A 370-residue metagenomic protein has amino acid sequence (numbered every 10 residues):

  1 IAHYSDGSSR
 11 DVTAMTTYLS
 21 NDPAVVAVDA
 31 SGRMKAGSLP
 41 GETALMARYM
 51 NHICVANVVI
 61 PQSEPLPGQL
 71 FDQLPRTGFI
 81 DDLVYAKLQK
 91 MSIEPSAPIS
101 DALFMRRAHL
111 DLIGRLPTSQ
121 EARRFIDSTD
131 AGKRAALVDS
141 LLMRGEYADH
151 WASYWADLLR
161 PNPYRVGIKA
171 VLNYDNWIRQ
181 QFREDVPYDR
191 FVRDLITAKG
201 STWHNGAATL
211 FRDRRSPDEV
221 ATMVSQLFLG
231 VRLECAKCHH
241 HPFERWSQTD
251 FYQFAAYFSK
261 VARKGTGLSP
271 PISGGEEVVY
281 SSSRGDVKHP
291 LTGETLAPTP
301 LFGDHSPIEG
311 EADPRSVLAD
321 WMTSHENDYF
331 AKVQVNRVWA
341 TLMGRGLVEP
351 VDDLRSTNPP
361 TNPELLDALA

Functional and structural regions predicted by a protein language model:
I1-S8, L45, V84: Beta-strand-rich structural segments
G7-S9, G32, G285, G293: Detector for glycine-centered tight turns/loop "hinges" at secondary-structure junctions
S8-A30: Change to "...patches in solvent-exposed regions of secreted, membrane-anchored, or virion-exposed structural
S9, I53-V55: Short, mixed charged/polar active-site loops that provide acid/base catalysis or chelate metal/phosphate cofactors
T16, G37-M46, A56-D304, A312-S316 (+1 more regions): Short, structured secondary-structure elements that scaffold catalytic or ligand/cofactor-binding regions
A30-S38: Short, hydrophobic beta-strand segments
R48-H52: Beta-strand-rich extracellular modules
H305-S306, S324: Beta-propeller domains
